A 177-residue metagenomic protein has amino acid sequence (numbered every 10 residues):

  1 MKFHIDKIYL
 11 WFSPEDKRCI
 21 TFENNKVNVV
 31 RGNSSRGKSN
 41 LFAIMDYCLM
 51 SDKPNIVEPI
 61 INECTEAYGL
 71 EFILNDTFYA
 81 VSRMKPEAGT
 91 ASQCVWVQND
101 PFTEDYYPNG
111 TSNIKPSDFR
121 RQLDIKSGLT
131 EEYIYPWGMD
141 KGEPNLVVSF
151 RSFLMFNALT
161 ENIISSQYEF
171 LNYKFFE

Functional and structural regions predicted by a protein language model:
M1-V81, A91-Q93: Extreme N-terminal "head/tail" segments of very large remodeling/mechanoenzyme assemblies
E15, F176-E177: Unusually extended, aromatic-enriched hydrophobic runs near protein termini
R83-E87: Short, low-complexity Ser/Thr-rich regulatory SLiMs
A88-F175: Glycine-rich phosphate-binding loops of NTPases
